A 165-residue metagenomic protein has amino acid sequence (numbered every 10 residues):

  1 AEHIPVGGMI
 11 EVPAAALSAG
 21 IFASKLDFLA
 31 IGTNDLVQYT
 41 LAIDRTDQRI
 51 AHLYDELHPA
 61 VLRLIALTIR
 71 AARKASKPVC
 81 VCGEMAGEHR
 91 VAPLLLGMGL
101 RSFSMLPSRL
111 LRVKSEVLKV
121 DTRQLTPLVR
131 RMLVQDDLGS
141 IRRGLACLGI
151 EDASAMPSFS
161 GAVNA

Functional and structural regions predicted by a protein language model:
A1-A165: Conserved alpha/beta-domain cores
